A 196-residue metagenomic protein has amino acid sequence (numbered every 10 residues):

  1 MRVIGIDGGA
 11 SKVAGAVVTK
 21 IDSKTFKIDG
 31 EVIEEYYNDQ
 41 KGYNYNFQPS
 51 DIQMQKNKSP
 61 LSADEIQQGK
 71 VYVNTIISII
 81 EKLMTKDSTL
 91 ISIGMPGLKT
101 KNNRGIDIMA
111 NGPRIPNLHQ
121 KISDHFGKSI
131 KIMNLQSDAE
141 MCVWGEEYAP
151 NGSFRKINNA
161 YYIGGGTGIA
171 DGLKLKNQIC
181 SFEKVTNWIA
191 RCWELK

Functional and structural regions predicted by a protein language model:
R2, A14-Q53, G127, N134 (+1 more regions): Glycine/GP-enriched mid-protein hinge/lid loop-to-helix segment characteristic of carbohydrate kinases
I4-I6, G15, I76, I91-I93 (+1 more regions): Hydrophobic beta-strand residues in large extracellular and virion-surface proteins
D7, S92-P96, Y161-G168: Short beta-strand segments
S11: Conserved Rossmann-like nucleotide-cofactor binding loop
I28-K86: N-terminal phosphate-binding loop and adjacent alpha-helix
Q48-P49, I66-V73, E81, K86-N159: Glycine-rich phosphate-binding loop and adjoining helix at the ATP-binding site of ATP-dependent phosphoryl-transfer
